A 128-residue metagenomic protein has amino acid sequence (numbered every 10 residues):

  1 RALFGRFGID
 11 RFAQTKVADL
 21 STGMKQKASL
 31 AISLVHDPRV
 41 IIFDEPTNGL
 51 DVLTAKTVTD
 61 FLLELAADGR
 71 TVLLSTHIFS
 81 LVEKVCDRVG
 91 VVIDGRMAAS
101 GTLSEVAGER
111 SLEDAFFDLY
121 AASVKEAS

Functional and structural regions predicted by a protein language model:
R1-F12: Conserved ABC ATPase "signature" region
D37: Conserved catalytic motifs of ABC-family nucleotide-binding domains
I41-D44: Catalytic Walker B motif of ABC-type/P-loop ATPase nucleotide-binding domains
K56-D68: Helical segment within the ABC ATPase nucleotide-binding domain
V82-K84: A short, surface-exposed alpha-helical micro-motif characterized by mixed small hydrophobic and charged/polar residues
S100-G101: ABC ATPase "signature
